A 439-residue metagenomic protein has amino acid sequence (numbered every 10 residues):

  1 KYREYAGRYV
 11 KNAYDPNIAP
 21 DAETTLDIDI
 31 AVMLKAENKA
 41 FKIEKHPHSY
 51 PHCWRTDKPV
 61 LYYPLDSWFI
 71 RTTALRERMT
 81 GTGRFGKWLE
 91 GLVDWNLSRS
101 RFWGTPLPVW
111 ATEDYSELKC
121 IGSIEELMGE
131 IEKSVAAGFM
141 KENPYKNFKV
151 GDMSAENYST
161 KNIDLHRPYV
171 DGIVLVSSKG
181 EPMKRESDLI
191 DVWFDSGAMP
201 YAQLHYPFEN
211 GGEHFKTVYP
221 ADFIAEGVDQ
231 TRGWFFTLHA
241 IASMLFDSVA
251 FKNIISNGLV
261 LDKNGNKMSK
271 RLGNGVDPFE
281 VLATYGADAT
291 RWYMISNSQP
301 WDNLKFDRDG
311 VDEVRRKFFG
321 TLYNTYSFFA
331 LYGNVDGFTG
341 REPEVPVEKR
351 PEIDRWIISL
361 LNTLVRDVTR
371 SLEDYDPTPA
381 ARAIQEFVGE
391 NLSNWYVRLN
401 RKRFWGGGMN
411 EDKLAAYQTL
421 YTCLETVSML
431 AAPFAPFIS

Functional and structural regions predicted by a protein language model:
K1-G233, T237-E313, T325-D354, D367: Non-cofactor substrate-recognition interfaces
A22-L26, G81, F85-W88, G227 (+9 more regions): Hydrophobic (often cysteine-bearing) scaffold residues that line and stabilize catalytic clefts of nucleotide/cofactor
D57, I357-P379: Long, non-coiled-coil amphipathic alpha-helical linker/lever segments that couple catalytic cores to other domains
W95, R101, I295-N297, K317-A330 (+2 more regions): Core structural elements
A111, L118-C120, D336-R366, R398-S439: Acidic, turn-prone loop/beta-hairpin segments
F235-H239, A250, I255-S256, L261-K267 (+10 more regions): Extended, hydrophobic alpha-helical segments in both membrane/secreted and soluble proteins
M294-L331, E411-A435: Structural preference for alpha-helix termini/caps and helix-kink/transition segments
G310-V314, K349, I353, L372 (+3 more regions): Non-transmembrane, amphipathic alpha-helical segments
